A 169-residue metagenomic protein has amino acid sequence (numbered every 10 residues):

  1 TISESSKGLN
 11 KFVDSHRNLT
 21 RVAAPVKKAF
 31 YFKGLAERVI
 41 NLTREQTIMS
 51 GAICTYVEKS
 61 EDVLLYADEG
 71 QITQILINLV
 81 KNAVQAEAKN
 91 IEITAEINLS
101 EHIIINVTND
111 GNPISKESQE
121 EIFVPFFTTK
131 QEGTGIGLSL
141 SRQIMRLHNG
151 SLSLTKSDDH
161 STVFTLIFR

Functional and structural regions predicted by a protein language model:
T1-V22, A29-Q46: Conserved DHp (HisKA) dimerization/phosphotransfer helix of two-component histidine kinases, i.e., the long coiled-coil
V22-P25, L64-A67, T129: Conserved micro-motifs of the catalytic ATP-binding
I53-V63: Conserved catalytic submotifs in the C-terminal HATPase_c
N90-E101: Short beta-strand/loop element within the Bergerat-fold HATPase_c
I114-F126: Short conserved segment of the HATPase_c
G137, S141: Short alpha-helical Gxxx[C/S/T] motif in the catalytic ATP-binding
M145-R146: Detector for a conserved hydrophobic position within an alpha-helical segment of the HATPase_c
